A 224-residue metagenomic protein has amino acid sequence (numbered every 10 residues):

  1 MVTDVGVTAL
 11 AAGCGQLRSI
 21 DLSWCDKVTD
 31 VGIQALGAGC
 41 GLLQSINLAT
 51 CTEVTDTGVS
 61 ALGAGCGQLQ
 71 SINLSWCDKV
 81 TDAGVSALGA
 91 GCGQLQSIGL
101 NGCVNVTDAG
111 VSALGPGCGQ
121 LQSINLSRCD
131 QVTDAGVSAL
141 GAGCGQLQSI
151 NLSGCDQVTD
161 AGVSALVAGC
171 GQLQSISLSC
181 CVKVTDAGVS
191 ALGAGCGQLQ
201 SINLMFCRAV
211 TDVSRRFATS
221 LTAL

Functional and structural regions predicted by a protein language model:
M1-V7, D26-V31, T52-T57, D78-A83 (+5 more regions): Short, solvent-exposed loop/turn at the beta-strand->alpha-helix junction within individual leucine-rich repeat
G6-C14, G32-C40, G58-C66, G84-C92 (+5 more regions): Leucine-rich repeat
A11, W24, I33, G41 (+9 more regions): Intrinsic-disorder/low-complexity detector
A12-G15, D26, G41, T52 (+13 more regions): Inter-repeat linker/turn residues at the boundaries of leucine-rich repeats
Q16, L126, F206, V213-S214: Intrinsically disordered, low-complexity sequence elements enriched in Ser/Thr/Gly/Pro
I20-L22, Q44-L48, Q70-L74, Q96-L100 (+5 more regions): Conserved hydrophobic beta-strand positions in leucine-rich repeat
W24-K27, N73-K79, S86, A90 (+8 more regions): Intrinsically disordered, low-complexity polar segments enriched in Ser/Thr/Pro and acidic
